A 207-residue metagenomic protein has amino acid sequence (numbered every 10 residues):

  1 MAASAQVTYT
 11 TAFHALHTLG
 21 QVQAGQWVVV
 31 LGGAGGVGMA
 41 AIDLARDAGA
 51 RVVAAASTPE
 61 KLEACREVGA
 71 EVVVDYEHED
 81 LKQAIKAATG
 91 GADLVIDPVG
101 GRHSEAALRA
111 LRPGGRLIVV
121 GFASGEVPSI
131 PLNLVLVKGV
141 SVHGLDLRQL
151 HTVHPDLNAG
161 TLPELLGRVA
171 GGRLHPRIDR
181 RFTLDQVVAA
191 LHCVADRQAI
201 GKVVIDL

Functional and structural regions predicted by a protein language model:
A2-H78: Mid-domain Rossmann-like dinucleotide-binding core that forms the NAD(H)/NADP(H) cofactor-binding site
G25, A70, G91-D93, L174 (+1 more regions): Local beta-strand N-terminus motif with an aromatic residue
W27, R51, L94, G115-R116 (+1 more regions): Short glycine-centered segments of the SAM/dcSAM-binding site in methyltransferase folds
V29, V74, D93-I96, I118: N-terminal Rossmann-like NAD(P) cofactor-binding module of classical short-chain dehydrogenase/reductase
A56, R102-G171, D206-L207: Glycine-rich phosphate-binding loop and adjacent beta-alpha segment of Rossmann(oid) nucleotide-cofactor-binding
D80-G90: Short amphipathic alpha-helix with an adjacent loop that forms part of the alpha/beta core around
D156-L207: C-terminal hydrophobic helical "lid"/dimerization subdomain of Rossmann-like NAD(P)H-dependent oxidoreductases
